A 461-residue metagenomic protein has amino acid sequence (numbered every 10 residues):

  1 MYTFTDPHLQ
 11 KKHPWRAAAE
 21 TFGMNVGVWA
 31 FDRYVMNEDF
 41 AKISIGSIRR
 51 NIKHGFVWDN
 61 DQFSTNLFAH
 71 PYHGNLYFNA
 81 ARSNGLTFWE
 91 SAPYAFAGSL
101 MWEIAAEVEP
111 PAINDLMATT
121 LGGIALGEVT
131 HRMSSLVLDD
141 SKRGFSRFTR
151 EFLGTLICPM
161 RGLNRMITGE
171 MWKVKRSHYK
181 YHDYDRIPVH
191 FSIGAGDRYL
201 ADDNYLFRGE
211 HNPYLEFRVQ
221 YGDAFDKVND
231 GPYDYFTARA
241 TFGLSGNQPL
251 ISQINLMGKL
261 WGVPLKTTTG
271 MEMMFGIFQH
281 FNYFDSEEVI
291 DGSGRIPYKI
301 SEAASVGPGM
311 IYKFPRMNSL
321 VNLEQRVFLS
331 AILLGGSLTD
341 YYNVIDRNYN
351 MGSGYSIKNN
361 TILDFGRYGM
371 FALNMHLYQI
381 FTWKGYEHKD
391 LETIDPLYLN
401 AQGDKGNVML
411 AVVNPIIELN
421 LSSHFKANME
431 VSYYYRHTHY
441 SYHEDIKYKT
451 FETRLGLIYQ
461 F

Functional and structural regions predicted by a protein language model:
M1-F68, G74, F78, R82-N84 (+6 more regions): N-terminal targeting leaders of membrane proteins
L76, G122-A125, H211-V219, S252-W261 (+4 more regions): Hydrophobic, lipid-facing positions within transmembrane beta-strands of outer-membrane proteins
F88-V108, T120-I124: Small-polar-interrupted transmembrane alpha-helices in polytopic inner-membrane proteins
E128, V219-D223, G262-T267, Y312-R316 (+3 more regions): Residue-level signature of outer-membrane beta-barrel architecture
I167, K449-F461: Outer-membrane beta-barrel "beta-signal"
G194-G196, N282, R295-D395: Detector for outer-membrane/organellar transmembrane beta-barrel domains, recognizing the amphipathic beta-strand
A195-Y199, D223, F242-G246, Q279-D285 (+4 more regions): Transmembrane beta-strands of outer-membrane beta-barrel pores
D203-Y205, D291-K299, Y342-N348, L397-D404 (+2 more regions): Extracellular loop and loop/strand-boundary signature of outer-membrane beta-barrel proteins
